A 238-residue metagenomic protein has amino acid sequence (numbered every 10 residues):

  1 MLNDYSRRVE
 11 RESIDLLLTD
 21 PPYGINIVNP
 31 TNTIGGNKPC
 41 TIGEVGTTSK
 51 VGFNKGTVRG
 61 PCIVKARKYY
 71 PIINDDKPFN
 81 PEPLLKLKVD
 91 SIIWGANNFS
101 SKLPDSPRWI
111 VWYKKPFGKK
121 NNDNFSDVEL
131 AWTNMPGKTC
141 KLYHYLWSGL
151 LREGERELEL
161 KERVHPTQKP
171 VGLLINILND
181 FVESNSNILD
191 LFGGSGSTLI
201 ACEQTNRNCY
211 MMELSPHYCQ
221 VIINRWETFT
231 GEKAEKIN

Functional and structural regions predicted by a protein language model:
N3-T19, Y23-I73, L85-N238: Class I S-adenosyl-L-methionine
D75-E82: Well-ordered, non-membrane alpha-helical segments in soluble/globular domains
